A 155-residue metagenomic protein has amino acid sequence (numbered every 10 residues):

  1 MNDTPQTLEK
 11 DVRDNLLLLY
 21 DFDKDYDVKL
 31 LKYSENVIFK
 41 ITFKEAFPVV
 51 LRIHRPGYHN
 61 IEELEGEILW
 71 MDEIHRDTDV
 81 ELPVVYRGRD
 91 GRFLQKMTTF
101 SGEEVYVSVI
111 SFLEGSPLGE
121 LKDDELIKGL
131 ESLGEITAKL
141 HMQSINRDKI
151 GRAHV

Functional and structural regions predicted by a protein language model:
M1-V28: Juxta-kinase regulatory segment immediately upstream of eukaryotic protein kinase catalytic domains
T4-T7, D11, V37, Y58 (+1 more regions): N-proximal short alpha-helices
Q6-T7, K32, E104, E131: Alpha-helix N-cap/helix-start motif at coil-to-helix transitions, marked by capping-box chemistry
V12-R13, S34-V37, E67: Short N-terminal amphipathic alpha-helix/helix-capping patch enriched in small hydrophobics with frequent Ser/Thr
Y20-F43: ATP-binding glycine-rich phosphate-binding loop
K44-D148: ATP-binding pocket architecture of kinase catalytic cores
A153-V155: Conserved small/polar residues in nucleotide/adenosyl-binding loops
